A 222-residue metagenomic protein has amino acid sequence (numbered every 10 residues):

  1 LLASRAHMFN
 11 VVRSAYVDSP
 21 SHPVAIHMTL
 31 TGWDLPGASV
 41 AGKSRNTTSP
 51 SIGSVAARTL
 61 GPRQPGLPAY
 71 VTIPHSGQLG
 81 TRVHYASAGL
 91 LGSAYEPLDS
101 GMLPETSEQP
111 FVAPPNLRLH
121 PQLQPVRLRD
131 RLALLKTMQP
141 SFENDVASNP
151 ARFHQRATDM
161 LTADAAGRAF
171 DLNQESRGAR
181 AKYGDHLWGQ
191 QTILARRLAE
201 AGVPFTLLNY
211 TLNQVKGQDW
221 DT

Functional and structural regions predicted by a protein language model:
L1-T222: Ligand-binding pockets and gating/stacking loops
